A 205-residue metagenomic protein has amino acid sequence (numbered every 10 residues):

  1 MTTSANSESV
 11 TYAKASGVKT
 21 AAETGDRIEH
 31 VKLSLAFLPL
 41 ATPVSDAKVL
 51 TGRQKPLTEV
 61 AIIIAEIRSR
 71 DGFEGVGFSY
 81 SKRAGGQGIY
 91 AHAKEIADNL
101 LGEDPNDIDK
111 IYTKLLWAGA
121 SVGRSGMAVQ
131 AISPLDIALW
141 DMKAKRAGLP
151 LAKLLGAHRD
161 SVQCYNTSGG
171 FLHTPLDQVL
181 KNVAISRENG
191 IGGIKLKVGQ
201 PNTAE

Functional and structural regions predicted by a protein language model:
M1-T11: N-terminal acidic, proline/glycine-rich, low-complexity intrinsically disordered segments
V10-Y12, G17-D71, V76-K82: Structured beta-strand/loop patches that form or line metal/cofactor-binding pockets in enzymes
H30-S34, R68-R146: Metal- or metallocofactor-binding catalytic centers and their adjacent structured scaffolds across diverse enzyme
P56-T58, L155-H158, R187-E188: Solvent-exposed alpha-helices and their adjacent loops that cap or buttress functional pockets in soluble metabolic
G102, L149, I191: Short glycine/serine/threonine/alanine-rich loop segments
I108, L151-L154, K197: Flexible, glycine/charged-enriched surface loops at secondary-structure junctions
D136-L172: Glycine-rich, aromatic-flanked loop segments that form ligand/cofactor-binding clefts across common enzyme folds
D160-E205: Metal-dependent enolase-superfamily TIM-barrel catalytic cores that perform enediolate-based chemistry
